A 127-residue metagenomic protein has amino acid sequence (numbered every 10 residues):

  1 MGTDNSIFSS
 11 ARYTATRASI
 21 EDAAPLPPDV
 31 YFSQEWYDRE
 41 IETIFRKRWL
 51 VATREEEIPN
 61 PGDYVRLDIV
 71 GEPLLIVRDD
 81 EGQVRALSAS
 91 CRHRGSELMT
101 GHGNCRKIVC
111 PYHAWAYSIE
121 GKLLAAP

Functional and structural regions predicted by a protein language model:
M1-D4: N-terminal low-complexity, Ser/Thr- and acidic-residue-enriched intrinsically disordered segments
S9-S10, S33: Polar helix-capping/helix-linker motif
S10-P28: Short, contiguous pre-domain boundary segments
T14-R17, Y37-I41, H113: Generic detector of well-ordered alpha-helical segments enriched in charged/polar residues, highlighting helical
A24-I69: Non-catalytic accessory segments flanking enzyme active sites
E57-P127: Rieske [2Fe-2S] iron-sulfur-binding domain
